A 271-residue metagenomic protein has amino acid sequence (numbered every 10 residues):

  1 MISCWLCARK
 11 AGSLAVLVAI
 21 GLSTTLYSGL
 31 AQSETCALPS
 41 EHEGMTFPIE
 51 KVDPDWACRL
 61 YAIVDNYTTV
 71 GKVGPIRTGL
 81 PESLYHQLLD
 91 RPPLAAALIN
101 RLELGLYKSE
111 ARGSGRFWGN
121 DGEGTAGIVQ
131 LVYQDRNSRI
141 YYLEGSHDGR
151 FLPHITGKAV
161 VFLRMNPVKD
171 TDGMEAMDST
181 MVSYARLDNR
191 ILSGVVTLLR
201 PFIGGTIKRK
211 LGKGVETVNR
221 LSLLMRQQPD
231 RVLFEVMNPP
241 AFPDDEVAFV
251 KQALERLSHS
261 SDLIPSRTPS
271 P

Functional and structural regions predicted by a protein language model:
I2-V18: Bacterial N-terminal signal peptides that target proteins for export
L26-S28: N-terminal signal peptide c-region/cleavage motif recognized by signal peptidases
A31-G113: Hydrophobic ligand-binding cavity/cleft-lining segments
E34-D53, F162-P271: Terminal "cap-and-tail" regions of soluble proteins that handle hydrophobic small molecules
P75-S83, L89, P153, P201-G212: Soluble non-cytosolic domains of exported or imported proteins
L89, N100-L102, D121-E123, Y133-D135 (+3 more regions): A mature extracytoplasmic/lumenal domain signature
A95-W118, N238-L254: Short solvent-exposed beta->alpha transition segments
K108-V160: Glycine-rich portal/gate segments that line the openings of hydrophobic small-molecule binding cavities
